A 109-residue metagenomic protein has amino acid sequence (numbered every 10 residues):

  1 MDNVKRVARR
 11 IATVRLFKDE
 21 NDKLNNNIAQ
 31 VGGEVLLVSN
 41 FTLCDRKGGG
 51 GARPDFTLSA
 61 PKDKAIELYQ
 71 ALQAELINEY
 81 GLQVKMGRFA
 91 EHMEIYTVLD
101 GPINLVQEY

Functional and structural regions predicted by a protein language model:
M1-G32, L43-L58, K62-A74, E79: Compact, glycine-rich, soluble single-domain proteins
V7, V38, I103: Residue-level signal for inorganic ion chemistry
E20-V35, K85-T97: Glycine/charge-rich, flexible interdomain linkers and switch-proximal surface loops that mediate coupling
L36-T42: Active-site-adjacent structural patch at catalytic or cofactor/ligand-binding sites
R46-K47, E94-Y96, G101-L105: Short active-site-adjacent structural elements
F56-S59, D100-Y109: Short, low-complexity, polybasic intrinsically disordered segments
L82: Non-catalytic RNA-recognition surface used by pseudouridine synthases
